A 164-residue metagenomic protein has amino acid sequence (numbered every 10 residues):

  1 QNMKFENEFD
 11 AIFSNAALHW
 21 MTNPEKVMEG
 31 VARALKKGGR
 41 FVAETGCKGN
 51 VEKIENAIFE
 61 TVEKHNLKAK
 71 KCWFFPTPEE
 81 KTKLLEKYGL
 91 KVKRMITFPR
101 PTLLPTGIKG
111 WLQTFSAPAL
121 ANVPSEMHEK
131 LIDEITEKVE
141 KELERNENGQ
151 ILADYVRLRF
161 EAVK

Functional and structural regions predicted by a protein language model:
N2-I12: A short acidic, Gly/Pro-enriched loop at the edge of an enzyme's catalytic core that lines a small-molecule cofactor
D10-E25, T45: A short SAM/SAH-binding and catalytic strip from SAM-dependent methyltransferases
T22, K36, K164: Short conserved AdoMet
E25-R40: A short glycine-rich, Lys/Arg-flanked "PGG" loop and its adjoining helix->strand segment in the class I
R40-H65: Conserved class I S-adenosyl-L-methionine
F74-Y88: Short alpha-helix
G89, L112-A117, V156-K164: Core SAM-dependent methyltransferase catalytic element
K93-E147: C-terminal helical/coil "lid" or tail adjacent to the Rossmann-like core of SAM-dependent
